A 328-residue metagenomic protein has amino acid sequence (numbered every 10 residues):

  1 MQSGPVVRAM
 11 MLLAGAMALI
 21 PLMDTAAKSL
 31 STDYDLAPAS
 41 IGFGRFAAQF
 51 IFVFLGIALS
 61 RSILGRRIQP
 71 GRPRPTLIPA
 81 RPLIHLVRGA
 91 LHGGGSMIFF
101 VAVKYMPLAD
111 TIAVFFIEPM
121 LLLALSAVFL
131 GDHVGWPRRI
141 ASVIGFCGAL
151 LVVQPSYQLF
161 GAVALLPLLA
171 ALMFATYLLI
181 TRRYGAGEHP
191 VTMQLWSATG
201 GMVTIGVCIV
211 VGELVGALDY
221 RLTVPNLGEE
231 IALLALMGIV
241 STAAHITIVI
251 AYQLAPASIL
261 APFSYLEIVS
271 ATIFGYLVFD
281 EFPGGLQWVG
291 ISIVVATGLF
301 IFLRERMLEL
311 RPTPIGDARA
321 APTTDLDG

Functional and structural regions predicted by a protein language model:
A9-A14, R66-I98, A162-L168, Y220-A243 (+2 more regions): Loop-to-transmembrane-helix transition segments
P21, K28, P38, V53 (+3 more regions): Transmembrane alpha-helical segments that form core, pore/gating elements of small-molecule transporters/exporters
L30, I41, A102-V103, L108 (+7 more regions): Hydrophobic/aromatic residues within transmembrane alpha-helices of multi-pass small-molecule transporters
Y34-G94, M173-Y177, S197-V215: Transmembrane alpha-helices of multi-pass small-molecule transport proteins
S40, A47, F100-L130, A257-G275: Specific alpha-helical transmembrane segments that line the substrate/conduction pathway and gating interfaces
I112-I117, Y184-G200, T242-Y276: Helix-helix packing/entry segments at the starts of transmembrane helices
F115, G131-L151, Y157, G161-A164 (+1 more regions): Loop-to-transmembrane alpha-helix entry segments
V269-G328: C-terminal-most transmembrane helix of multi-pass membrane proteins
